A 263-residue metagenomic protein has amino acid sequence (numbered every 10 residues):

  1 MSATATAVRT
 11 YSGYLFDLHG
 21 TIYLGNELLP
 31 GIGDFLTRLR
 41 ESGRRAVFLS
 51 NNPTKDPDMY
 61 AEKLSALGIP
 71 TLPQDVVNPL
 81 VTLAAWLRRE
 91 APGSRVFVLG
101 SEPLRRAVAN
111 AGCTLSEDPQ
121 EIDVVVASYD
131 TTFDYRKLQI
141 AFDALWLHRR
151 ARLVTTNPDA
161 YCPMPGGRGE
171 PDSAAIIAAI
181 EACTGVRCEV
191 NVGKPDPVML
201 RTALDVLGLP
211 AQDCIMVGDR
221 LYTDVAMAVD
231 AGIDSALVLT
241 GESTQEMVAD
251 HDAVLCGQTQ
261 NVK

Functional and structural regions predicted by a protein language model:
S2-R44, P53-V77, A84-K263: Asp-based, Mg2+/Mn2+-dependent phosphohydrolase catalytic module
